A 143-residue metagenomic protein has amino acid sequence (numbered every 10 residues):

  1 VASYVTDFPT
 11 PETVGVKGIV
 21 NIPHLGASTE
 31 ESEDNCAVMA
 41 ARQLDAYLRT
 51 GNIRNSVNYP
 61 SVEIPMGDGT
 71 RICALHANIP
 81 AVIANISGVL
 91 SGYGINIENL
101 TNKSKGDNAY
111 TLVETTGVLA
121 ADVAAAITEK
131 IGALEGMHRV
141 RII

Functional and structural regions predicted by a protein language model:
V1-M66, Y110, T115-G117: Rossmann-like dinucleotide-binding domain for NAD(H)/NADP(H)
R54-I143: A conserved regulatory-domain signal marking ACT and ACT-like small-molecule sensing domains and adjacent regulatory
